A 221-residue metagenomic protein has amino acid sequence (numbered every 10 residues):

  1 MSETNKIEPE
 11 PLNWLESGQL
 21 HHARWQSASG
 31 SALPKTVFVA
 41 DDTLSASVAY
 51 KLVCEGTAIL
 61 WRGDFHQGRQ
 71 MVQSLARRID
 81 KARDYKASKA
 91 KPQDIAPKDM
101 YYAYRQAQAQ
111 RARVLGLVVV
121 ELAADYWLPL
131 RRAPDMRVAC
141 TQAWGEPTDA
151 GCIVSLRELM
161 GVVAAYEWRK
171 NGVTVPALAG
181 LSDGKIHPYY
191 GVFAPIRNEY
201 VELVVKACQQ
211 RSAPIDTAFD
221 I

Functional and structural regions predicted by a protein language model:
S2-G180: N-terminal auxiliary segments of SAM/dcSAM-dependent transferases
P147-S155, G161, L181, Y189-G191 (+1 more regions): S-adenosylmethionine
V173-V175, I186, V192: Sensory/regulatory domains in signal-transduction proteins
R197-I221: Conserved SAM/SAH cofactor-binding pocket of Class I
